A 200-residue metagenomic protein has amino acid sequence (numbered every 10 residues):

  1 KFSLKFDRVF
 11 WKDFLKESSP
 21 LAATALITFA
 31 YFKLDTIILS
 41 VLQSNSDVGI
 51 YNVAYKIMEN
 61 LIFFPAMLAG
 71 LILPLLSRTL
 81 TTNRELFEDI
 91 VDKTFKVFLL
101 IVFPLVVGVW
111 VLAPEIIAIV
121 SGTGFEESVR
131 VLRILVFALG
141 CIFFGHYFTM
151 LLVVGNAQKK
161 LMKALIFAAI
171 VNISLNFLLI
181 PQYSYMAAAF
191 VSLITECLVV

Functional and structural regions predicted by a protein language model:
K1, K159, I166-V200: Membrane-interface helix-loop junctions in multi-pass transport and translocation proteins
K1-F32, L71, L75-D89: Interhelical loop/hinge segments that connect adjacent transmembrane helices in multipass membrane
K1-R8, K12-D13, Y147-L151, F190-V200: C-terminal transmembrane helix end/exit motif
D13-E17, L21, L39-E59, F87 (+2 more regions): Interfacial/gating helices of multi-pass transporter permease domains
A22, L26, L99, F103 (+4 more regions): Residue-level signature of the transmembrane alpha-helical core of multi-pass small-molecule transporters
K33, L42-N45, V154-N156, Q182: Helix-loop interface residues and adjacent transmembrane-helix termini in multi-pass membrane transporters, primarily
I50-I166: Specific pore-lining/lateral-gate transmembrane helices of multi-pass inner-membrane transport and insertion machines
